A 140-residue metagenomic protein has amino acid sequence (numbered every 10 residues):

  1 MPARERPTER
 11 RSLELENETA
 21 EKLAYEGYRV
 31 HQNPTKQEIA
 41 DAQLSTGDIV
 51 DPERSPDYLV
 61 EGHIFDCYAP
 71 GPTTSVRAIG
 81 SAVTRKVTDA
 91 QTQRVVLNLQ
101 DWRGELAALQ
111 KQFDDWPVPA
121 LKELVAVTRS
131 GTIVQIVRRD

Functional and structural regions predicted by a protein language model:
M1-D140: Catalytic toxin/effector domains delivered as secreted proteins or via bacterial secretion systems
